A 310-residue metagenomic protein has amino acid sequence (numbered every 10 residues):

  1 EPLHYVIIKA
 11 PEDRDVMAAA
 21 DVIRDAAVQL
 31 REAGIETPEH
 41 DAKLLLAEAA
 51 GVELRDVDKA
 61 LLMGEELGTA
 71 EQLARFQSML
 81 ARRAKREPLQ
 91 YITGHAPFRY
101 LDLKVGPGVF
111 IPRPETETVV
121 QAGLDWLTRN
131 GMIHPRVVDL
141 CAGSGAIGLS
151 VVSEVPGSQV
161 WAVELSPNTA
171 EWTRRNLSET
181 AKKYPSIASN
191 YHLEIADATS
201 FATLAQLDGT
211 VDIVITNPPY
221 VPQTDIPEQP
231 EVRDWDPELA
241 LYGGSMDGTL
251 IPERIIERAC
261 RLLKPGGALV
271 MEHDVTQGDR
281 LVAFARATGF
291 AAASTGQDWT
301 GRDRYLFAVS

Functional and structural regions predicted by a protein language model:
E1-L3, P135: Short, low-complexity intrinsically disordered segments enriched in A/P/G/S/L with frequent Arg, especially at protein
H4-L62: Non-catalytic accessory regions of SAM-dependent methyltransferases
L30, L127, L177, A181 (+2 more regions): Conserved hydrophobic residues forming the short capping helix/wall of the S-adenosyl-L-methionine
E39, A47-D125: Conserved AdoMet
L45, V214-N217, R233: Hydrophobic beta-strand segment of the Class I
E115-P227, R254: Conserved SAM/SAH cofactor-binding pocket of Class I
P219-I251: Mobile active-site "lid"/loop adjacent to the S-adenosyl-L-methionine
S245-A308: Conserved Class I SAM-dependent methyltransferase catalytic core
